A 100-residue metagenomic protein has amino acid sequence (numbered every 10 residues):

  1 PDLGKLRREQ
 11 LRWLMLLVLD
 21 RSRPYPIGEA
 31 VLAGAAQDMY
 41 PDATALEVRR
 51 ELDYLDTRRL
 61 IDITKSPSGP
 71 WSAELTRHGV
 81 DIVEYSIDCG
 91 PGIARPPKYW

Functional and structural regions predicted by a protein language model:
P1-P26: Short alpha-helical segments that sit at the start of domains
L3-G4, L14, G34-A35, D42 (+2 more regions): Exposed, interaction-prone assembly regions rather than primary DNA-binding/catalytic cores
Y25-A36: Short acidic, hydrophobic short linear motifs in intrinsically disordered regions
G34, R50, D81: DNA-binding alpha-helical recognition surfaces that contact promoter or target DNA
D42-T57: Short amphipathic alpha-helical interaction segments
D56-S66: A short, conserved structural fragment
K65-I82: Accessory beta->alpha helical hairpin/"wing" motif in late/C-terminal subdomains of nucleic-acid enzymes
R77-W100: Short, amphipathic alpha-helical interaction segments positioned at domain boundaries
